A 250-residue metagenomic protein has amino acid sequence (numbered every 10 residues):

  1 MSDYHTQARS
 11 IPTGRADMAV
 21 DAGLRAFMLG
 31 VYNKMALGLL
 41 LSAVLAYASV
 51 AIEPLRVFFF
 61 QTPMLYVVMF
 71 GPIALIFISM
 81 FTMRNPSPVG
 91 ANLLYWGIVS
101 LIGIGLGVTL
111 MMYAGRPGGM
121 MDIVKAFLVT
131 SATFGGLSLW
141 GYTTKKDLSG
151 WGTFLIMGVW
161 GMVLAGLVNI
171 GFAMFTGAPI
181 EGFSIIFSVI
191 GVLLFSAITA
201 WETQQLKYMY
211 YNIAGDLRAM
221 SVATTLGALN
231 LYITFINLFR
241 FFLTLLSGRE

Functional and structural regions predicted by a protein language model:
M1-E250: A hydrophobic alpha-helical transmembrane-helix feature that marks the membrane cores and membrane-interface segments
